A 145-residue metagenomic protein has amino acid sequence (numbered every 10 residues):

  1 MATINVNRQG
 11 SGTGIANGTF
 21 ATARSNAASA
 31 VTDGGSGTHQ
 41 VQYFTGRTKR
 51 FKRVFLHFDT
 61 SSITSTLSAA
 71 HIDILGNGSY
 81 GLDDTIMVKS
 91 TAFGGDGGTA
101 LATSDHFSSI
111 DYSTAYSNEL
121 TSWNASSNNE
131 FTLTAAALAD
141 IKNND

Functional and structural regions predicted by a protein language model:
M1-T60, T91-G97, H106-F107, S113: Flexible, small-residue-rich N-terminal segments that precede or flank a structured functional core
R50, T60-S68, D140: Extracellular/lumenal carbohydrate-interaction signature centered on repeated Trp-anchored short motifs
V54, F58, T66-G78: A short beta-strand element within beta-rich, extracytoplasmic domains of secreted/secretory-pathway proteins
N77-D145: Beta-strand-rich interaction/scaffold domains
